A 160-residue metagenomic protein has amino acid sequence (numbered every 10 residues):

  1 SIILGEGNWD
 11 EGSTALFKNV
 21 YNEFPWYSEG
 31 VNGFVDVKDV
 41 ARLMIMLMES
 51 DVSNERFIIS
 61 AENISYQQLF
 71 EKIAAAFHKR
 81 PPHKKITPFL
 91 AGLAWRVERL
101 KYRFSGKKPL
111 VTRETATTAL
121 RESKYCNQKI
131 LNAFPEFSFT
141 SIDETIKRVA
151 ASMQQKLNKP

Functional and structural regions predicted by a protein language model:
S1-F34: NAD(P)-dependent short-chain dehydrogenase/reductase
E11-G12, S28-M48, E55: Substrate-positioning beta->alpha
Y27-S28, D39, P88-F134: A hydrophobic C-terminal alpha-helical subdomain
F34, N63, K124-Y125: Short aromatic/basic micro-patch
L43-L110, S141-I142, K147-P160: Mid/C-terminal beta-alpha module of Rossmann-like enzyme folds, strongest in SDR-family dehydrogenases/epimerases
R121-N127, P135-E136, D143-M153: C-terminal helical cap and adjacent loop that interface with cofactors, partners, or active-site loops
